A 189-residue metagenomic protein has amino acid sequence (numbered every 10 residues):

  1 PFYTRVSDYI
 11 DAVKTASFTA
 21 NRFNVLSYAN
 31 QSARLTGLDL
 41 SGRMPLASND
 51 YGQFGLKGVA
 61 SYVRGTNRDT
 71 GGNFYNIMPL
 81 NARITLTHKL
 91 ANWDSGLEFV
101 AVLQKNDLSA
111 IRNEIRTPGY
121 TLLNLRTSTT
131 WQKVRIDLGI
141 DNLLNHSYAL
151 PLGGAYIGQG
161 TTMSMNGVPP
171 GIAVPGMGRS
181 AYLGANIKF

Functional and structural regions predicted by a protein language model:
F2-S7, A16, R22-S109, G184-K188: Gram-negative outer-membrane beta-barrel transporters
R5-S7, Q104-N106, S128-F189: C-terminal beta-signal and adjacent terminal beta-strands/loops of Gram-negative outer-membrane beta-barrel proteins
I10-S17, N24-A33, G71-Y75, E114-R116 (+4 more regions): Extracellular/periplasm-exposed beta-strand and loop segments of Gram-negative cell-envelope proteins, dominated by
K14, G55-L56, A101, R112 (+3 more regions): Residue-level detector of alpha-helical recognition elements and their boundaries
A33, S48-Y51, G55-K57, N67 (+8 more regions): Compositionally biased, low-complexity repeat tracts
K89-L90, T117, T130-W131: Structural motif
G119-T121: A structural signal for the main folded, soluble domain(s) of proteins
